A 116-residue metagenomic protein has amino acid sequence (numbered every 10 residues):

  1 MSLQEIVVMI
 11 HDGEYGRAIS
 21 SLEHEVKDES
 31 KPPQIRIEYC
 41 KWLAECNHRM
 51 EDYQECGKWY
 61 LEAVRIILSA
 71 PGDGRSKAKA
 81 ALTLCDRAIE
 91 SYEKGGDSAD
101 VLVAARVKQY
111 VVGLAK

Functional and structural regions predicted by a protein language model:
M1-K27: Alpha-helical segment of the N-proximal tetratricopeptide repeat
Q4, I35, W42, E62 (+2 more regions): "A position-specific structural signal for the A-helix of alpha-solenoid helical repeats
E23-K27, V64-S69: Amphipathic alpha-helical segments of tetratricopeptide repeats
E29, R36, E55-C56, G74-K77 (+2 more regions): Residues that mark the junctions of alpha-helical repeat units in TPR/alpha-solenoid scaffolds
